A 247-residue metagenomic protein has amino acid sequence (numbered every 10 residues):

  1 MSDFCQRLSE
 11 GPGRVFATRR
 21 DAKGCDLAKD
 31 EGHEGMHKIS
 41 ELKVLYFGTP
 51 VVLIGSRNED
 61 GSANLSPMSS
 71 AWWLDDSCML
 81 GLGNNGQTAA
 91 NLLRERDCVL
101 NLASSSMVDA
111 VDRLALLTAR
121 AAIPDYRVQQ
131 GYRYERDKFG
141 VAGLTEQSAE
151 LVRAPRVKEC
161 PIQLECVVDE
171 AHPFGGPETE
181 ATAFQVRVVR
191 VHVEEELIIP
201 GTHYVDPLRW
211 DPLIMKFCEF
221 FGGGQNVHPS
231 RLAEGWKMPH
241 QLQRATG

Functional and structural regions predicted by a protein language model:
C5-T18, G24-G247: Basic, polyanion-binding surface patches
